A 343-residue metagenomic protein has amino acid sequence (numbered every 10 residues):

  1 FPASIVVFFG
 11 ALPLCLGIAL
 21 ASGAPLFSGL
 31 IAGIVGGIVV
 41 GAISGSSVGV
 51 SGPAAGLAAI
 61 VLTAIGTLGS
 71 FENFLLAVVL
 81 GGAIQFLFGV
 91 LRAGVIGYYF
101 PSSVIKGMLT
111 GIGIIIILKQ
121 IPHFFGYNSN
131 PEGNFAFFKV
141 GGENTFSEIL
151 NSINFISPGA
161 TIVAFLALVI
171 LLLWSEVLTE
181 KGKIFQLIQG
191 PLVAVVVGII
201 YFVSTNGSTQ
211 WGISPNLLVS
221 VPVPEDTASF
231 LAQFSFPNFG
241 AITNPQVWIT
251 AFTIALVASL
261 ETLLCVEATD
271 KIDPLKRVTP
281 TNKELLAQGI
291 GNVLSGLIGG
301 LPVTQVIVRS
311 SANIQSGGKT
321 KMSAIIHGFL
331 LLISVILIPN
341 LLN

Functional and structural regions predicted by a protein language model:
F1-N343: Transmembrane helical cores of multi-pass ion-transport proteins
